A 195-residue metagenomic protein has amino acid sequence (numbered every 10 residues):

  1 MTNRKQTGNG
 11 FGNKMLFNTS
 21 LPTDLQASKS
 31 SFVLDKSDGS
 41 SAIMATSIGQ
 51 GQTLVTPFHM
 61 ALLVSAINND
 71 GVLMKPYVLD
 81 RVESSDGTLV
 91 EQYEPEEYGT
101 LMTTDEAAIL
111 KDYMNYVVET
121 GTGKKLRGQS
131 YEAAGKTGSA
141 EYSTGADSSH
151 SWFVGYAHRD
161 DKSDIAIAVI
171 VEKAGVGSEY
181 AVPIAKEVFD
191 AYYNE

Functional and structural regions predicted by a protein language model:
M1-V169, K173: Beta-lactam-recognizing serine transpeptidase/beta-lactamase-like catalytic domain environment
T56-L62, Y180-E187: Short amphipathic alpha-helical face segments that pack within enzyme cores and frequently flank/anchor catalytic
L89-E91, E96, P183-E195: Short, gly/Ser/Thr-rich active-site loops of penicillin-recognizing serine hydrolases
F153-H158, G175, V188-A191, E195: Membrane-interface anchoring segments and C-terminal beta-barrel signals
V171-P183: A short acidic/glycine-rich loop-to-helix N-cap element
